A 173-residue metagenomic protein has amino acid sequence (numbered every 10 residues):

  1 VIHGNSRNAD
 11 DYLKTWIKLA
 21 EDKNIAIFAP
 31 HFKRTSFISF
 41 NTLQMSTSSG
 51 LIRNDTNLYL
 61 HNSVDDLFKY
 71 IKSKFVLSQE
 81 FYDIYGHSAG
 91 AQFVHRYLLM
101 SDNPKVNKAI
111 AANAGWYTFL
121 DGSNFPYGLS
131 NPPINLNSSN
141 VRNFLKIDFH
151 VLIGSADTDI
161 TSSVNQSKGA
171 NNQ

Functional and structural regions predicted by a protein language model:
V1-F81: Serine-hydrolase catalytic machinery in alpha/beta-hydrolase-like enzymes
H3, G86-S88: Conserved alpha/beta-hydrolase "nucleophile elbow" surrounding the catalytic nucleophile
S6, K33, G90, G115-W116 (+1 more regions): Catalytic metal-binding/acid-base residues of hydrolase active sites
D10-K14, H95, P133-N137: Short alpha-helical segments and helix-capping/turn motifs at coil-helix boundaries
K18-K23, V76-S78, A89, S101-P104 (+1 more regions): Extracellular/periplasmic catalytic domains that process cell-envelope and extracellular macromolecules
I84-G86, A112: Short beta-strand immediately N-terminal to the catalytic nucleophile in serine-hydrolase-like folds
A91-D102, A109: Short glycine-enriched nucleophile-adjacent loop and the immediately C-terminal alpha-helix near the catalytic center
K108-Q173: The feature captures the conserved acid-bearing segment of alpha/beta-hydrolase catalytic domains
